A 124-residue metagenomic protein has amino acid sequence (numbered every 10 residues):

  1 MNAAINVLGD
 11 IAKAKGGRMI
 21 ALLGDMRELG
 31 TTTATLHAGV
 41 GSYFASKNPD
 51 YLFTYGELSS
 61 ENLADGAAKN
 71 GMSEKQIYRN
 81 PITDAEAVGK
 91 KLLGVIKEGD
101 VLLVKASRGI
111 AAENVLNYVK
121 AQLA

Functional and structural regions predicted by a protein language model:
M1-A124: ATP-dependent carboxylate-amine ligase
